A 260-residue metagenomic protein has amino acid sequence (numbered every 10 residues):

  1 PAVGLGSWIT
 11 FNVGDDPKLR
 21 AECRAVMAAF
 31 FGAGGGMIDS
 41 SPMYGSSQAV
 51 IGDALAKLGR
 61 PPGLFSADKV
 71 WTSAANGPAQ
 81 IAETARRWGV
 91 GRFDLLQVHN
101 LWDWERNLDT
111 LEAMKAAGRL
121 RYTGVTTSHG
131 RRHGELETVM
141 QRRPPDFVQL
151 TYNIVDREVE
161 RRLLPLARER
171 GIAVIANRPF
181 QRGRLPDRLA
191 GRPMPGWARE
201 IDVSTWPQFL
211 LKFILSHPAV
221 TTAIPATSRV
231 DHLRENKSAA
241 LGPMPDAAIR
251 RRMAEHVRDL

Functional and structural regions predicted by a protein language model:
P1-L64: N-terminal binding-site loop/beta-alpha segment at the start of enzyme catalytic domains that lines or forms
L5, I38, I51, S66 (+9 more regions): Conserved, mostly hydrophobic/aromatic
F11-G14, K18, A28, G32 (+4 more regions): Glycine/proline-rich, positively charged, aromatic-decorated active-site loop/lid region on the catalytic face
F31, P144-F147, R162-L260: Structured C-terminal cap/extension of enzyme domains
G36-M37, Y122, A219-T222: Short active-site oxyanion
Y44-G45, S128-H129, I154, F180-Q181: Conserved beta-strand edge residues that scaffold enzyme active sites
A49-V50, W104, H133-G134, P186-D187: Short Asp/Glu-rich motifs
I51-A54, L111, L136-V139, A167 (+1 more regions): Hydrophobic packing residues within well-ordered alpha-helices of enzyme cores
